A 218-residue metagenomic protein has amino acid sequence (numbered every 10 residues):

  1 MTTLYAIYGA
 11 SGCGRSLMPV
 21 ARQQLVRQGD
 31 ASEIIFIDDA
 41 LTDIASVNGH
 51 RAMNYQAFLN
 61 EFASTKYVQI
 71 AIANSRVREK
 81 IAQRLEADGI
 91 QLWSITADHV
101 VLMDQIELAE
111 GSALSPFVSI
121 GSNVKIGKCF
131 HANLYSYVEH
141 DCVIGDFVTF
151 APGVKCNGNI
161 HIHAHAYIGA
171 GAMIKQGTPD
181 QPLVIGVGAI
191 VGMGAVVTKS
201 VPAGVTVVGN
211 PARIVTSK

Functional and structural regions predicted by a protein language model:
M1-H50, Y55-Q56, N60-E61: Hydrophobic, well-ordered beta-alpha structural blocks that scaffold small-molecule cofactor pockets
T3, K66, V187: Nucleotide donor/acceptor-binding cores
G9, Q69-A73, M193: Small/polar loops that bind or transfer phosphate-bearing groups
G12-C13, R76-V77, E107: Short alpha-helical
M18-V20, G49, K80-R84, I126 (+1 more regions): Short amphipathic alpha-helical segments
I34, K66-Y67, E110, A164: Conserved acidic residues
L41-V101: Phosphate-bearing ligand-interacting subdomains that bind or position ATP/ADP/UDP/GDP/NAD(P) or nucleotide-linked
I95-V208, A212-V215: Structural signal for interior beta-strand "rungs" in well-ordered beta-sheet cores of soluble enzyme domains
